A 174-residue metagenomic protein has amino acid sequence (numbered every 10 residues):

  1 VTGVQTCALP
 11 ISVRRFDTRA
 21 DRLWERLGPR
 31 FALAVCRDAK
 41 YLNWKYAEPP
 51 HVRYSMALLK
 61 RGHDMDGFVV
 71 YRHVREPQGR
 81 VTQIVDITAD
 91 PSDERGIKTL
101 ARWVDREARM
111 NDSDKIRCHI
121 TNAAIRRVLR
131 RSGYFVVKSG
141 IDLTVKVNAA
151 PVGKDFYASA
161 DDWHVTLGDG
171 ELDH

Functional and structural regions predicted by a protein language model:
V1, A8, R15-F16, K45 (+3 more regions): Active-site/acyl-donor-binding loops of N-acyltransferases
A8-P10, R26-F31: A charged, amphipathic alpha-helical module
S12-R15, L33-A34: Short, contiguous, pocket-lining structural segments that sit at or immediately flank catalytic/ligand-binding sites
R14-R26: A short, well-structured alpha-helix characteristic of acyl/acetyltransferase catalytic modules
A32-L33, E107: Short N-terminal micro-motifs specific to bacterial/archaeal maturation and metal-cluster initiation sites
A34-S55: Active-site rim helix/loop that mediates acceptor-substrate recognition in acyltransferases
